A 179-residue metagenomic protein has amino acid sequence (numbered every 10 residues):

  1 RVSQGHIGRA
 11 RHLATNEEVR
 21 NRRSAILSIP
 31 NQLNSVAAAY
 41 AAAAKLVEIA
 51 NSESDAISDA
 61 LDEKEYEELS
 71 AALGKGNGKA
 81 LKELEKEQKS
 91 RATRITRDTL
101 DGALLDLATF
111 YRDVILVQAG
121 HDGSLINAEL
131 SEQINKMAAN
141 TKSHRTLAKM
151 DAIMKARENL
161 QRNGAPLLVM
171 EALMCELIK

Functional and structural regions predicted by a protein language model:
R1-L104, G120-K179: Charged, glycine-rich active-site and insertion segments that engage polyanionic ligands
